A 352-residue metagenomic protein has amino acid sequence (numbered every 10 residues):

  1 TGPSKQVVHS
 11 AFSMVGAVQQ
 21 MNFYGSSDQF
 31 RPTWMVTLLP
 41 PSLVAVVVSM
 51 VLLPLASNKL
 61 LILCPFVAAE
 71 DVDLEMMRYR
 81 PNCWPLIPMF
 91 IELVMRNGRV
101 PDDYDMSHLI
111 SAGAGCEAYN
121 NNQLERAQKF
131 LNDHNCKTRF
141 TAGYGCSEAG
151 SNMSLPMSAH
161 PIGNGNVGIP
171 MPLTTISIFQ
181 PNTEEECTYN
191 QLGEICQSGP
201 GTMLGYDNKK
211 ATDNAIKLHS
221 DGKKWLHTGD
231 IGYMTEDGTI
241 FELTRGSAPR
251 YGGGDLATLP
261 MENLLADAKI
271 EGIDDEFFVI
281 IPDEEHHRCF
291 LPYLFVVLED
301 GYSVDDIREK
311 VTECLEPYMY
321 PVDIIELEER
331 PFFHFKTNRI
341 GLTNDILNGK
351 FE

Functional and structural regions predicted by a protein language model:
T1-Q19: Conserved AMP-binding A3 loop
V15-W34, P41-P85, N97: Conserved AMP-binding/adenylation subdomain of ANL enzymes
P81-P85, M95-G163, T175: Gly/Ser/Thr-rich phosphate-binding loop
W84, G199, L204-G205, D213-N214 (+2 more regions): AMP-binding/adenylate-forming catalytic core of the ANL superfamily
N164-P170, G222-K223: Short Gly/Pro-enriched turn/cap motifs at secondary-structure boundaries
I169-L173, E185-L218, G254-L256, Y302: Conserved ATP/PPi-binding loop(s) of AMP-dependent carboxylate-activating enzymes
L315-T337: AMP-binding/adenylate-forming catalytic domain of the ANL superfamily
K336-E352: Phosphopantetheine-dependent thiolation modules in NRPS/PKS and related acyl-activating systems
